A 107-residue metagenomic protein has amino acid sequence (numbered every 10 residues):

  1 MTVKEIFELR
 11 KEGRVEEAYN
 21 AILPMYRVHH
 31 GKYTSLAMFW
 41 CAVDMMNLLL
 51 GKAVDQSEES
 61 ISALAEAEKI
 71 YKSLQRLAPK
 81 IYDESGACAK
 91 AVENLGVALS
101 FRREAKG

Functional and structural regions predicted by a protein language model:
M1, G96, A105-G107: Short intrinsically disordered, low-complexity coil segments enriched in acidic
M1-P24, V28, N47-E58, S62: Alpha-helical segment of the N-proximal tetratricopeptide repeat
F7-K11, F39-G51, G86-F101: Conserved alpha-helical positions within TPR/SEL1-like repeat arrays
N20, S62-A65, K69, G107: Primarily a tetratricopeptide repeat
Y26-M38, K52-S60, I70-C88, R102: Flexible helix-coil transition and linker loops at the boundaries of alpha-helical arrays
